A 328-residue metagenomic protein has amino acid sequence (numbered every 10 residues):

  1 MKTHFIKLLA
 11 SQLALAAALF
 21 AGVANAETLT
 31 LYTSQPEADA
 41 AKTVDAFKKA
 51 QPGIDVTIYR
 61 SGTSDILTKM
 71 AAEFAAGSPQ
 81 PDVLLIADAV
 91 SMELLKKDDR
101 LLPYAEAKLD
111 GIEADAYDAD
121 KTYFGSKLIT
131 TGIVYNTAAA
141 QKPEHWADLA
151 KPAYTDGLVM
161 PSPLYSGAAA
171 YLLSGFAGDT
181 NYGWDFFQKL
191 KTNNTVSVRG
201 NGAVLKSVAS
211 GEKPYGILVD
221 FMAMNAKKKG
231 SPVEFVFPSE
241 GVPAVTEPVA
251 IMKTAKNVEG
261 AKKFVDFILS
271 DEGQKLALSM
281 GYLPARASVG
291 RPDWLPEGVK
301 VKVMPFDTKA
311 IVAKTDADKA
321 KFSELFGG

Functional and structural regions predicted by a protein language model:
F20-A26: Sec/Tat signal peptide C-region and signal peptidase I cleavage site
E27-E93, G328: Early extracytoplasmic/lumenal segment of secretory-pathway proteins
S34-A41, T63-S64, P79-E212: Extracytoplasmic ligand-binding site segments that recognize negatively charged/polar headgroups
V90-L94, P214-P232: A ligand-binding cleft/hinge motif common to bilobed small-molecule-binding domains
L102-K108, K121-G125, Y215, S231-P243 (+2 more regions): Short beta-strand->loop
I129-T130, Q188-K191, S197-V198, K229-K253 (+1 more regions): Periplasmic-binding protein-like
G132-A139, L173-A177, V245-N257, L276-A277: A bilobed periplasmic-binding-protein/Venus flytrap-type ligand-binding module shared by bacterial periplasmic
P243, M252-F306: Mature extracytoplasmic/periplasmic domains
